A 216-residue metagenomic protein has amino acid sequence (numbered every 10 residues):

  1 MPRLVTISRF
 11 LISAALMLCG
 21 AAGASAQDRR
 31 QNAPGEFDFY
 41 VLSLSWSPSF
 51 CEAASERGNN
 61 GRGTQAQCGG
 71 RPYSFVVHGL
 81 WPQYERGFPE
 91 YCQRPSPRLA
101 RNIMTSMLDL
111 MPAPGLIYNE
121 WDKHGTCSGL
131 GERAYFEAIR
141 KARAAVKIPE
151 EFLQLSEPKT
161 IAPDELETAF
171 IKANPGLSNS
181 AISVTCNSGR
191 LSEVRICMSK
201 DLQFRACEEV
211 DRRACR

Functional and structural regions predicted by a protein language model:
M1-T6: N-terminal secretory signal peptides that target proteins for export/translocation
F10-C19: Bacterial N-terminal signal peptides
A22-A26: Sec/Tat signal peptide C-region and signal peptidase I cleavage site
Q27-A53: N-terminal module-boundary/linker segments of secreted carbohydrate-active enzymes
S55-R216: Domain-level detector of nuclease and nuclease-like folds in predominantly extracellular/periplasmic contexts
